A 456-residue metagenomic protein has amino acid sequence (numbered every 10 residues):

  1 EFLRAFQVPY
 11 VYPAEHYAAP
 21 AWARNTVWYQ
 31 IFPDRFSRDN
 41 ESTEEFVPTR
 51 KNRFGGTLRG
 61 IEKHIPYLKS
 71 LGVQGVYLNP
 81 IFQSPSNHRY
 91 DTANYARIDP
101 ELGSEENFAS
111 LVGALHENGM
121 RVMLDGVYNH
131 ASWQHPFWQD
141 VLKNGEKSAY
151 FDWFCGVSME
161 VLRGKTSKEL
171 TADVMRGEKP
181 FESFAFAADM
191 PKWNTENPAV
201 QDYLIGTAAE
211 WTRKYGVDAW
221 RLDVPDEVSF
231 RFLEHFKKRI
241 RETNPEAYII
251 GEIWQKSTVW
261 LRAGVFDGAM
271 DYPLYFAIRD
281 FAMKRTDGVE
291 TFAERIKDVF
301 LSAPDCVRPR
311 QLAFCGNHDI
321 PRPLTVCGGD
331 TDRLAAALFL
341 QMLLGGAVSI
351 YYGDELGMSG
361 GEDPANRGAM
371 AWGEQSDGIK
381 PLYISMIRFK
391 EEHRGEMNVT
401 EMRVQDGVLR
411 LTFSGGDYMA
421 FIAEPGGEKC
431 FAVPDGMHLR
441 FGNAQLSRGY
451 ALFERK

Functional and structural regions predicted by a protein language model:
E1-R121, N129-A131, P136-D140, G449: N-terminal structural segment of carbohydrate-active enzymes
V27-Y29, V76-L78, V122-L124, W220 (+4 more regions): Hydrophobic faces of well-ordered beta-strands that scaffold small-molecule active sites in alpha/beta enzyme cores
D34, A263-G264, G268-A269, P273 (+2 more regions): Aromatic/acidic polysaccharide-binding cleft in carbohydrate-active enzymes
F36, E45-R59, D91-E105, F186-Q201 (+4 more regions): The substrate-binding groove and active-site-proximal loops of carbohydrate-active enzymes, especially glycoside
N87-D99, Y128-E178, K238, A263-P273 (+2 more regions): Aromatic- and acidic-residue-enriched segments that line the glycan-binding/catalytic groove of carbohydrate-active
V112-N118, H130, W138-Q139, A209 (+6 more regions): Active-site-proximal helices and loops of the catalytic beta/alpha 8
Y351-Y352, M358-E362, N366-K429: Glycan-recognition and catalytic regions of carbohydrate-active enzymes
G416-D417, H438-K456: C-terminal beta-strand-rich structural cap/linker in extracellular carbohydrate-active enzymes
